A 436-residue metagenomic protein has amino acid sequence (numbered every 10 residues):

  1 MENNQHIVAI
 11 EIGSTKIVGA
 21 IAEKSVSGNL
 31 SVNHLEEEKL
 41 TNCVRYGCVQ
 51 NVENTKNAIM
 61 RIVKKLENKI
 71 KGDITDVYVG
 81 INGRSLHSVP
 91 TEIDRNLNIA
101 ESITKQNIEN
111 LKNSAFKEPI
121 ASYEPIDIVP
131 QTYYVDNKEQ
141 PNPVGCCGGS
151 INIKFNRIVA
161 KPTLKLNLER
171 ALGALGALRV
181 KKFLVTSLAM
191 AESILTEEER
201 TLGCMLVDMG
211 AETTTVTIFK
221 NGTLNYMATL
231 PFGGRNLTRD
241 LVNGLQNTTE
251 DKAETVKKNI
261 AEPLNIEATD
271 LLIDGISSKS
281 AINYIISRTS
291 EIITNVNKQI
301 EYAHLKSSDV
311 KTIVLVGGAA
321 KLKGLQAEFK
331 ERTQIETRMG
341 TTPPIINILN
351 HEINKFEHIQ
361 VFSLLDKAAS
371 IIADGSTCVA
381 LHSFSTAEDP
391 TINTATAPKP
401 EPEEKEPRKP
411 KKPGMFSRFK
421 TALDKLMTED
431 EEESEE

Functional and structural regions predicted by a protein language model:
M1-K16, A20-D76, I81-C204, G234 (+3 more regions): Nucleotide/phosphate-binding catalytic cleft detector across ATP-hydrolyzing and phosphate-transferring enzymes
N3, R200, E212, S308-V310: Short loop/turn elements that form and flank the Walker-type P-loop nucleotide-binding site in RecA-like NTPase cores
A9-I10, G19, V79, L172 (+5 more regions): Residue-level signature of catalytic and energy-coupling elements of molecular machines, predominantly ATP/GTP-dependent
I10-K16, I81-N82, L206-T213, F219-G222 (+2 more regions): A short acidic Gly-Thr/Ser loop motif
N33, N225-M227: A structural motif specific to WD40 beta-propellers
Y46-G47, V52-N54, A58, K182 (+5 more regions): Helical "lid/coupling" subdomains associated with nucleotide-phosphate turnover
E101, K105-S122, V242, T249-P263 (+1 more regions): Long, charge-dense
